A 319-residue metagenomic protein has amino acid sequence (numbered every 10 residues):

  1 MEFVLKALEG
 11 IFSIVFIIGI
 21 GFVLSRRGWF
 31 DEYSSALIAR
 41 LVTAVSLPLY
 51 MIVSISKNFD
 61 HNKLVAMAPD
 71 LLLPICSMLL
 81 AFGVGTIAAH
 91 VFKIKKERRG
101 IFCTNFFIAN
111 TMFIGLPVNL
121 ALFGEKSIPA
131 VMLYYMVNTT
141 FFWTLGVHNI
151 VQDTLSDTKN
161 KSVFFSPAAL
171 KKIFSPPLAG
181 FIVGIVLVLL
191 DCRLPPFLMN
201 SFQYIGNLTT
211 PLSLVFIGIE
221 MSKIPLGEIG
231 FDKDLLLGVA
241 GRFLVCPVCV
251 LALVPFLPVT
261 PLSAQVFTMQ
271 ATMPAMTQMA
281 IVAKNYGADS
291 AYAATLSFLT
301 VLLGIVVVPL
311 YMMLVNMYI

Functional and structural regions predicted by a protein language model:
M1-I319: Alpha-helical transmembrane segments of multi-pass small-molecule/ion transporters
